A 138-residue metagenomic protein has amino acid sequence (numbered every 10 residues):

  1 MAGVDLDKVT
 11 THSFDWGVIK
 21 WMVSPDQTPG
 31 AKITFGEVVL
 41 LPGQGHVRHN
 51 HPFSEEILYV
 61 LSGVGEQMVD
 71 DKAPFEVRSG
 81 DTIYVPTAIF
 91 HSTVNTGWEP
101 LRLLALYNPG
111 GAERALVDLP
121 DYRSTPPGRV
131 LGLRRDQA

Functional and structural regions predicted by a protein language model:
M1-I33, V47, D118-A138: A short, N-terminal "cap"/entry segment at the start of jelly-roll beta-barrel domains of the cupin/DSBH fold
V18, A31-G36, H46, E56 (+3 more regions): A generic structural signal for short beta-strands and their flanking turns/coil linkers
W21, G36-H51: Conserved short histidine dyad/triad with adjacent acidic residue
Q27-A31, L40-Q44, V64-E66, P109-E113: Short, charged/polar surface micro-motifs in flexible loops or helix N-caps
G45, P52-S79, I89: A short beta-strand-loop-beta hairpin characteristic of the jelly-roll/cupin
P74, R78-S79, T87-E113: Ligand-binding loop in jelly-roll beta-barrel domains
